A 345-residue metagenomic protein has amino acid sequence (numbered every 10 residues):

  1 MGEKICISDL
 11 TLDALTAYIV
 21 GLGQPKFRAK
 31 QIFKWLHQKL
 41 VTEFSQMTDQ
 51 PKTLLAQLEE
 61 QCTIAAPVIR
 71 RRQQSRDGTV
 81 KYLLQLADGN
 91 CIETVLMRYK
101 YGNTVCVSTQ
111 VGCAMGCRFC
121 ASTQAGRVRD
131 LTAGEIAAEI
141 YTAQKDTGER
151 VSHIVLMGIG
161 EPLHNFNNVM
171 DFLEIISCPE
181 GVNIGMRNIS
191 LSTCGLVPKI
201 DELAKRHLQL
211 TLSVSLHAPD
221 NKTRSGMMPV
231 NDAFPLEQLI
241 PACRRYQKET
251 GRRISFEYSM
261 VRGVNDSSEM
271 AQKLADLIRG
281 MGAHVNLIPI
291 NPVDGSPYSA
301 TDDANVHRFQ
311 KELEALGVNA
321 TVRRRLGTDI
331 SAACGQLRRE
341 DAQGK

Functional and structural regions predicted by a protein language model:
M1-I92, R244-R253, Y258-K345: Auxiliary Fe-S-binding modules of radical SAM enzymes
V80, I92, N103-V107, M115 (+1 more regions): Generic beta-strand structural signal
N90, K100, C194-P198: Short beta->alpha connector loops
L96-M97, N168: Residue-level structural signal for beta-strand termini and adjacent loop
R98-E135: Canonical Radical SAM [4Fe-4S] cluster-binding loop centered on the CxxxCxxC motif and its immediate flanking residues
Q124-H153: Conserved alpha-helical substructure of the radical SAM core
Q144-H153, G158-A320: Conserved AdoMet/S-adenosylmethionine-binding subsite of the radical SAM
